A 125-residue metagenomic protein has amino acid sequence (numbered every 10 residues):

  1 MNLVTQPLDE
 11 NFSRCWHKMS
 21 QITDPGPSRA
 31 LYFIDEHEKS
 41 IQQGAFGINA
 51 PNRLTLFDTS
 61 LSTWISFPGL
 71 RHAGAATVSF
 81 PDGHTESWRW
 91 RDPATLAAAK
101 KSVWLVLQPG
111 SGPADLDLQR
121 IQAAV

Functional and structural regions predicted by a protein language model:
M1-V125: Short, well-structured segments within or immediately adjacent to enzyme catalytic domains that line ligand-binding
